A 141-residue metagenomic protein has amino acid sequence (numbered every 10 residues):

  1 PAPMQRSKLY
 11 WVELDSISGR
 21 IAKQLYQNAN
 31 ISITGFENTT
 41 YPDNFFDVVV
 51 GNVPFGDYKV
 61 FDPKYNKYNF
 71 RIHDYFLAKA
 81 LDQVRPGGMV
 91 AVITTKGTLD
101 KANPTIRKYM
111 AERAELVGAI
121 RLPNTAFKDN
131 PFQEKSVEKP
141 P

Functional and structural regions predicted by a protein language model:
P1-Y58, G87, T95: Conserved S-adenosyl-L-methionine
V12-S16, I33, N69-K128: Conserved Class I SAM-dependent methyltransferase catalytic core
T40-Y41, Q83-V84, K135-E138: Conserved catalytic network of the ASCE P-loop NTPase/AAA+ motor domain
D43, D47, H73-D74, P140: Acidic side chains
D43-N44, N103-P104, N130-F132: Short secondary-structure transition/capping segments
P63-Y68: Short glycine-enriched, charge-decorated loop/helix-capping segments at active-site entrances that position
K128-P141: Flexible, glycine-/basic-rich loop-and-beta segments that form/coincide with the SAM-dependent methyltransferase
